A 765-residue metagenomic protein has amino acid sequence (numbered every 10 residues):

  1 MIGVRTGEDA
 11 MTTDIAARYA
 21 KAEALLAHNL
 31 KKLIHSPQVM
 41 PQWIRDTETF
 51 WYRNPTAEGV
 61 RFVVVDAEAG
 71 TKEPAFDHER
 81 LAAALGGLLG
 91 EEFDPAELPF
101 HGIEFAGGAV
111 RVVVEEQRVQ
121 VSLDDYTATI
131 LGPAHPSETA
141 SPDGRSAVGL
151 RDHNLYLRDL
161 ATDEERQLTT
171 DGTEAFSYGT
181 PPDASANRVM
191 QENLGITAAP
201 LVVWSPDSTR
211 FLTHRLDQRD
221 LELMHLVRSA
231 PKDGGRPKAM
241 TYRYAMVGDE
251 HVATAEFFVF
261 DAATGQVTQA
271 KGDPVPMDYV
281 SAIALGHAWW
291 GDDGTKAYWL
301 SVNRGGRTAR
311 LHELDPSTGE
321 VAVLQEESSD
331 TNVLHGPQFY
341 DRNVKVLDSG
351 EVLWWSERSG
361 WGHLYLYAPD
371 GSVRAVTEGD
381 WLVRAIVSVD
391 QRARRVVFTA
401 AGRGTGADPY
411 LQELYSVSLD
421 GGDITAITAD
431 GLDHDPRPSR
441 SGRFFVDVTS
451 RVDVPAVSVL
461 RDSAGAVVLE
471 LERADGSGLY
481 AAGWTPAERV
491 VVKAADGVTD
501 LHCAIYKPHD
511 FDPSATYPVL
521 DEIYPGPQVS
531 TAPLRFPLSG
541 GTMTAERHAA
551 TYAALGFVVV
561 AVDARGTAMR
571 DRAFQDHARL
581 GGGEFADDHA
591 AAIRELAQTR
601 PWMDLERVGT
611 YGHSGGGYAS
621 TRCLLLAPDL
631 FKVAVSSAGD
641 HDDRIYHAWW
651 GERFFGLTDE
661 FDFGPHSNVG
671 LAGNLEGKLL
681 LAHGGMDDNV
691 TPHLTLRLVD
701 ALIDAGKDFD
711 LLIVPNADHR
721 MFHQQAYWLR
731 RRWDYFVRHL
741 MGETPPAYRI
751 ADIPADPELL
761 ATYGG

Functional and structural regions predicted by a protein language model:
I2-P438, R443-V454, L460-R461, L479-A481 (+2 more regions): Beta-propeller folds
L223, G272, G286, G294 (+3 more regions): Serine-hydrolase catalytic core recognition
